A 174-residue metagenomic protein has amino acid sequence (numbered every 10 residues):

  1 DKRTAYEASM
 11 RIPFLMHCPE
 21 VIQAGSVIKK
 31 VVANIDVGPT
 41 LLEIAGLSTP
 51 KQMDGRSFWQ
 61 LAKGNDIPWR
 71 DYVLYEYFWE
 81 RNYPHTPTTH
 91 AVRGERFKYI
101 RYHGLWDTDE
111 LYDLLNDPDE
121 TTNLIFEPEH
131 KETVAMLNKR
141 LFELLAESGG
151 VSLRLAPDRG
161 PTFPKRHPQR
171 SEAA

Functional and structural regions predicted by a protein language model:
D1-I12, P84, T162-A174: Core domains of carbohydrate- and sulfate-ester-processing enzymes
D1-P68, E95, I100: Substrate-binding rim/cap in mid-to-C-terminal beta-strand-loop elements of soluble/periplasmic
L15, T89-A91, L111: Conserved hydrophobic/aromatic beta-strand scaffold that supports enzyme active sites
G38-L42, G46, W59, Y112 (+3 more regions): Non-transmembrane alpha-helical segments in soluble domains of secreted/periplasmic/extracellular proteins
D71-Y75: WW-domain-binding short linear motifs
T88-L105: Low-complexity, glycine/alanine/valine/leucine- and proline-rich hydrophobic stretches
D117: Intrinsically disordered, low-complexity polar regions and short flexible loop motifs
L124-A174: Long, internal low-complexity/basic segments
